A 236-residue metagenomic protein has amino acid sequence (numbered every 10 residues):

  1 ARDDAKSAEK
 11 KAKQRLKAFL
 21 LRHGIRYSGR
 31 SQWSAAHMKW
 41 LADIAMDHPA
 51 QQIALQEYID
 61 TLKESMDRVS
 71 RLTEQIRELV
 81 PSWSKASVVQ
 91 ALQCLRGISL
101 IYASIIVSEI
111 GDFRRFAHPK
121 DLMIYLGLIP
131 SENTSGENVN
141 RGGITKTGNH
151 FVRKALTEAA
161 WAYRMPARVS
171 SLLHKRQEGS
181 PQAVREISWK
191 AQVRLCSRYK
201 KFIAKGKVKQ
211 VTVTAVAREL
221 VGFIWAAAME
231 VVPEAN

Functional and structural regions predicted by a protein language model:
A1-N236: A detector of single, family-specific signature residues that are central to catalytic or substrate-handling motifs
